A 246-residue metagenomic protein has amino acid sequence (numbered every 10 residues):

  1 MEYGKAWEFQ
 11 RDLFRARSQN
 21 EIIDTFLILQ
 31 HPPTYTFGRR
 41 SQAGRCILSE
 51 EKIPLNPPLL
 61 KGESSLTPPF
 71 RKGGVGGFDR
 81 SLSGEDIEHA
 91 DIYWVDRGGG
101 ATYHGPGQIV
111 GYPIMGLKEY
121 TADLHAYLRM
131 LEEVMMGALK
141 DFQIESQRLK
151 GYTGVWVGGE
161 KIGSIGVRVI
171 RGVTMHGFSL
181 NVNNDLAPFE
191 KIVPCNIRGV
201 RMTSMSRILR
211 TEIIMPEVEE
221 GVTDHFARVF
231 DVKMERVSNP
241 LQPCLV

Functional and structural regions predicted by a protein language model:
M1-K61, L66-W156, K161-I162, K191 (+3 more regions): N-terminal lobe of the biotin/lipoate ligase/transferase fold
S41, V169, N196: A short beta-strand motif that forms part of the nucleic acid-binding face of small beta-barrel RNA-binding folds
T102, I109, V173-L186: Conserved phosphate/anionic-ligand binding catalytic regions in large, soluble enzymes, centered on
P113-G116, V169, L180-N184, S206-L209 (+1 more regions): Short, structured patches in soluble enzyme cores that scaffold and shape functional sites
E160-I162, R171-V173, N184-A187, V200: Coil-to-beta-strand transition motifs
S164-G166: Beta-strand scaffold of nucleotide-dependent catalytic cores
L186-V246: C-terminal accessory segment of soluble enzyme catalytic cores
